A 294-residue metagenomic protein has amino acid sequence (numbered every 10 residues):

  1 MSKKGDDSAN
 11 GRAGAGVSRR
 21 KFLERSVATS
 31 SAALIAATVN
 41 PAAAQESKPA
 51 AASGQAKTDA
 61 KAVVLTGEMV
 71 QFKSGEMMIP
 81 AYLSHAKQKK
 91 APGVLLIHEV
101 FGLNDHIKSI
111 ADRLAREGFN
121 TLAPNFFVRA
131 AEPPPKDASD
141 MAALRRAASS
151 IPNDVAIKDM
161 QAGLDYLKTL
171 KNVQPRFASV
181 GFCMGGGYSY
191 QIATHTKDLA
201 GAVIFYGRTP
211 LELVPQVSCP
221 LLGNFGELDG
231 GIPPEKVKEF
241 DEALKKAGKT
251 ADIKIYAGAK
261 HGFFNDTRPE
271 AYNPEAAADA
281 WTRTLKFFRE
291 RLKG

Functional and structural regions predicted by a protein language model:
M1-K21: N-terminal secretory signal peptides
G16-E24, A33-A52: N-terminal twin-arginine translocation
P49-Q88: N-terminal cap/lid segment of alpha/beta-hydrolase-fold proteins
A91-E99: Short beta-strand element of the alpha/beta-hydrolase
P135-V180, L292: Gly/Ser-rich "nucleophile elbow"/oxyanion-hole loop immediately N-terminal to the catalytic nucleophile in hydrolases
Q161-S218: Primarily recognizes the serine-hydrolase "nucleophile elbow" in alpha/beta-hydrolase and SGNH/GDSL folds
G223-F225: Short beta-strand/loop motif that positions the catalytic acidic residue of the alpha/beta-hydrolase fold
K245, T250-G294: C-terminal catalytic histidine-bearing segment of alpha/beta-hydrolase fold enzymes
